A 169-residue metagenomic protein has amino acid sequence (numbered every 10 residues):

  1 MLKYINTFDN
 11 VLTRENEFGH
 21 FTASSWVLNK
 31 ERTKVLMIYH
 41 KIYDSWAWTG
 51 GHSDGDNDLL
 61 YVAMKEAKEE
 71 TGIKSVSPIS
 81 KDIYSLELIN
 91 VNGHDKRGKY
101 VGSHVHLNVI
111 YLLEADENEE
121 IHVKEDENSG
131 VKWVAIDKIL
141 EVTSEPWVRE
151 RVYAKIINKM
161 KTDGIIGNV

Functional and structural regions predicted by a protein language model:
M1-S24, N168-V169: Acidic, metal-coordinating catalytic segment for phosphate/diphosphate chemistry, firing primarily on the Nudix
T7, N16, K41, W48 (+2 more regions): Residue-level signal for pocket-adjacent positions within structured domains
R14-N16, L36-I38, G51, H122-K124: Short histidine-centered beta-strand/loop micro-motifs that create catalytic or ligand/metal-coordination sites
F18-A23, K30, K41-Y43, W48 (+1 more regions): Short connector loops at helix/strand junctions that flank enzyme active sites, especially segments positioning acidic
T22-S24, T33-V35, N128: Short glycine-rich loop/turn motifs
L28-K30, V35-K65: Glycine-rich active-site/cofactor-binding loop and its immediate structural neighborhood
D54-W147: Unchanged
S144-V169: Charged phosphate-binding loop/patch that engages nucleotide di/tri-phosphates or the phosphate backbone of nucleic
